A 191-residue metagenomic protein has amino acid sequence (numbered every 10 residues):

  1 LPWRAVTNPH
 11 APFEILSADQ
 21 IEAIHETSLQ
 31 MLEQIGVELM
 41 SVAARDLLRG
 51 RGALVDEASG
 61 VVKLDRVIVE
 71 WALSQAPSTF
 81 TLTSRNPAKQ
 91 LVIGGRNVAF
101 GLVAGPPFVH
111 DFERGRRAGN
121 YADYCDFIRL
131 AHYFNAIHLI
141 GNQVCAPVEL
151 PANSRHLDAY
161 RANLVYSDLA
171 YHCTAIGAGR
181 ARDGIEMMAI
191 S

Functional and structural regions predicted by a protein language model:
R4-N8, P12, L32, S84 (+2 more regions): Generic preference for well-ordered secondary structure
A5-V6, P12-A76: N-terminal alpha-helical transmembrane segments of multi-pass membrane transport and channel/translocase proteins
V61-S191: Catalytic alpha/beta active-site cores
